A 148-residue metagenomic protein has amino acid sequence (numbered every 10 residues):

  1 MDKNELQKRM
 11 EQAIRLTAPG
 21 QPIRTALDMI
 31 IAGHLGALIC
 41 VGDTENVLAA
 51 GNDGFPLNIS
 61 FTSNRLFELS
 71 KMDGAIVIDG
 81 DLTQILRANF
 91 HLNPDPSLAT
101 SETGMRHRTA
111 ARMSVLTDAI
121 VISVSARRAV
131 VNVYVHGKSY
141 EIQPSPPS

Functional and structural regions predicted by a protein language model:
M1-S148: Divalent-cation
